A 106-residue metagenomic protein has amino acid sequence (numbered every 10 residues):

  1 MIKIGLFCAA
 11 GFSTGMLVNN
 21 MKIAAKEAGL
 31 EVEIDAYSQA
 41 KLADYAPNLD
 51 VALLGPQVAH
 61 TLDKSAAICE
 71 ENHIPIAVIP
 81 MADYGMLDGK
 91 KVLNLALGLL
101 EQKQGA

Functional and structural regions predicted by a protein language model:
I2, F12, N48, E71 (+1 more regions): Cytosolic covalent-transfer regions centered on His/Cys nucleophiles that carry phosphoryl or persulfide groups
I2-Q39: Conserved active-site segments centered on acidic
M16, D63-S65, D88: Short glycine-/acidic-enriched loop or helix-start segments at secondary-structure transitions that form or flank
L42-D44, M86: Generic structural signal for helix capping and beta-alpha/helix-loop junctions
A46-A52: Short acidic/histidine-rich motifs immediately flanking catalytic phosphotransfer sites in two-component signaling
Q57-A59: Short glycine-rich anion-binding loops that position phosphate/pyrophosphate groups of nucleotides and phosphorylated
T61-M81: A short, gly/pro- and small-residue-rich
P75-A106: Ser/Thr/Gly-rich flexible loops in soluble cytosolic domains mediating phosphotransfer, phosphorylation
